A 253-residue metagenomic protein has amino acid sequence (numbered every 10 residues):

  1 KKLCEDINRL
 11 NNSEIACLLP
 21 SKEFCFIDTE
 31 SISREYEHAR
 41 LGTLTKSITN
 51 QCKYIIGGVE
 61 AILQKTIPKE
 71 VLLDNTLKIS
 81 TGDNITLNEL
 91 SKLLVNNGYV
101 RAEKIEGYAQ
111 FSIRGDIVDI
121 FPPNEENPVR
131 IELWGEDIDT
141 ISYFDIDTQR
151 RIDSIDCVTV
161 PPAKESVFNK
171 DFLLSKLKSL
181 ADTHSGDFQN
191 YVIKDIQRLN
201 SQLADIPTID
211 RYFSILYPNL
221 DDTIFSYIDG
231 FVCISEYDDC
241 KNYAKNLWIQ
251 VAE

Functional and structural regions predicted by a protein language model:
K1-E253: ASCE RecA-like P-loop NTPase motor cores that couple ATP hydrolysis to mechanical translocation on nucleic acids
